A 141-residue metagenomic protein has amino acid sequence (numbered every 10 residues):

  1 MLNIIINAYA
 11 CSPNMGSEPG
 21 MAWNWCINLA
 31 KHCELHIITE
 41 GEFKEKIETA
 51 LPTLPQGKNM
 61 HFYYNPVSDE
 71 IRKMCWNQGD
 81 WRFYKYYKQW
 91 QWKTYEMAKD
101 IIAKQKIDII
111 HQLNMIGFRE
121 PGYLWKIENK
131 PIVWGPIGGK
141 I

Functional and structural regions predicted by a protein language model:
M1-K58, A103-Q105, E128-P131: N-terminal subdomain of nucleotide-sugar transferases
Y9, D69-R82, K130-I141: Acceptor-binding helix/loop patch of EC 2.4 sugar-transfer enzymes, predominantly nucleotide-sugar-dependent
N14-M15, K44-K46, I71-R72, G117-P121 (+1 more regions): Short catalytic/ligand-binding loop motif for oxyanion handling, primarily in non-cytosolic enzymes, centered on
N24-C26, N77, Q91, K126: Short linear interaction motif-like sites in intrinsically disordered regions of transcription factors
H36-W92: A conserved catalytic-core segment of Leloir-type glycosyltransferases
Y86-Y95, I109-I141: An aromatic- and histidine-rich active-site surface loop
K93-Q105: Short, well-structured alpha-helical segments in soluble
